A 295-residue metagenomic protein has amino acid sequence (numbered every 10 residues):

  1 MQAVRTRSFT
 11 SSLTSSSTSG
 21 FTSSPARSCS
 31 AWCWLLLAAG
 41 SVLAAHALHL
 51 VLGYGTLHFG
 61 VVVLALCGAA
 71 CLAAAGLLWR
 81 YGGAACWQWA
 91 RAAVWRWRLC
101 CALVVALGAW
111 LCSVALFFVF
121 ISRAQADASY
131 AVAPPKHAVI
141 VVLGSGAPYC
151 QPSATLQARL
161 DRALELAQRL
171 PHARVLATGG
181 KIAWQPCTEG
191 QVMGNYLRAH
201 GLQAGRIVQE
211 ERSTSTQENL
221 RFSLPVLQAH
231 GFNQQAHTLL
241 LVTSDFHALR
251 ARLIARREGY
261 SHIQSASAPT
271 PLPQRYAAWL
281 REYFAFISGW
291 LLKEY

Functional and structural regions predicted by a protein language model:
Q2-V4: Short amphipathic, helix-prone segments within low-complexity/disordered or flexible regions
R7-S28: Ser/Thr/Pro-rich low-complexity tandem-repeat tracts
S28-A85: Membrane-embedded alpha-helical segments of integral membrane proteins
A31, W95-L99, R275, W279: Hydrophobic, aromatic-rich alpha-helical transmembrane segments and their membrane-interface anchor motifs
H46-L50, W110-F118, W290: Short hydrophobic alpha-helical membrane-anchoring segments
A73-Q125: Transmembrane alpha-helices and immediately adjacent membrane-cytoplasm interface residues in multi-pass integral
W89-A90, A115-L280: A structural signal for short, hydrophobic/glycine-enriched beta-strand patches
Y276-Y295: A transmembrane-helix-recognition feature enriched in membrane-embedded lipid enzymes and envelope glyco-/phospholipid
